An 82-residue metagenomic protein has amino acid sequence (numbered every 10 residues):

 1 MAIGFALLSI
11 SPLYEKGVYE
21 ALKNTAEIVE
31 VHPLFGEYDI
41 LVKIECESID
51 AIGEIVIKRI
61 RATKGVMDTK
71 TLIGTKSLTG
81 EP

Functional and structural regions predicted by a protein language model:
M1-P82: A compositional/biophysical signature of low hydrophobicity enriched in polar/charged and small residues
